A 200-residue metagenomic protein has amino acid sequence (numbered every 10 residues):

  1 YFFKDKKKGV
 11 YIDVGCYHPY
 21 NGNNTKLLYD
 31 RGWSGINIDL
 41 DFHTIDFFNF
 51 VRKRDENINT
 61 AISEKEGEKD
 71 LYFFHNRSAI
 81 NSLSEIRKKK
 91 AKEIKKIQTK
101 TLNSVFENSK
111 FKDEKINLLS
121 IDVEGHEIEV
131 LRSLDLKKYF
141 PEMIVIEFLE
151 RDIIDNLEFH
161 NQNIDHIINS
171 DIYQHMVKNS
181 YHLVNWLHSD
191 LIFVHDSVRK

Functional and structural regions predicted by a protein language model:
Y1-K200: Phosphate/nucleotide-binding beta-alpha loop and adjacent structural elements of enzyme active sites
